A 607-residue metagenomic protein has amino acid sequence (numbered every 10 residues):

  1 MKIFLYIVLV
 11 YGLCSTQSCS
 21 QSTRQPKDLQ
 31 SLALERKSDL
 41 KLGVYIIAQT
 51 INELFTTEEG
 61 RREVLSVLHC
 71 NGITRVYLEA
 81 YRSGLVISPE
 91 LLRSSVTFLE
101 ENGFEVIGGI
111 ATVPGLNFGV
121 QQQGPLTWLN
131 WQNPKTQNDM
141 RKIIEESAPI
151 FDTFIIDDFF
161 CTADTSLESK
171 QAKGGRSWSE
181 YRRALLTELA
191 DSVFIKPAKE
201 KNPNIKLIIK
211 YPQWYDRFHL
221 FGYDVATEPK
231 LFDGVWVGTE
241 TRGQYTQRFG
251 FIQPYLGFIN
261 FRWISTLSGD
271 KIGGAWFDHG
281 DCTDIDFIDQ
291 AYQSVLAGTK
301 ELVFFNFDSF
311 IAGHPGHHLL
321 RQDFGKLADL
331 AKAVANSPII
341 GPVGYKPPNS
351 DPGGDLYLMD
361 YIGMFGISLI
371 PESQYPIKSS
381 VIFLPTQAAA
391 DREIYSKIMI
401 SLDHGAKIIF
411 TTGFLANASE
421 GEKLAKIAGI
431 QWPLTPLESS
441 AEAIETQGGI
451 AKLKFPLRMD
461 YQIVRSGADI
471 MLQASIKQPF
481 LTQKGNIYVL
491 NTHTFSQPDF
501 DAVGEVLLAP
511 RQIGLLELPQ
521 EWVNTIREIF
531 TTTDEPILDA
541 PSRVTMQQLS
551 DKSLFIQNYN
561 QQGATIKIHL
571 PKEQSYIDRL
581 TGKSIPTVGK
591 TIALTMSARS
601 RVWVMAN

Functional and structural regions predicted by a protein language model:
G12-K27: Bacterial Sec-dependent signal peptides at the C-terminal "C-region" and cleavage site
K37-G60, R93-E100, E105-D152, D164-S166 (+1 more regions): Active-site-adjacent "subsite" loops/lids of carbohydrate-active enzymes
I47-F55, Y77-V86, Q121-D139, G174-E188 (+6 more regions): The substrate-binding groove and active-site-proximal loops of carbohydrate-active enzymes, especially glycoside
N52-C70, N133-S147, R217-E228, D284-S294: Short, acidic/polar
E59-S83, E146-F154, V235, Q290-L302 (+2 more regions): Catalytic domains of carbohydrate-active enzymes, especially glycoside hydrolases
A80-V120, S177-K201, A389: Aromatic-lined substrate-binding rim segments of carbohydrate-active enzymes
G119-Q121, D152, D157-D158, E188 (+5 more regions): Hydrophobic targeting/anchoring helices
P385-N607: A conserved amphipathic helix/loop scaffold that creates a polar/acidic microenvironment used either to coordinate
